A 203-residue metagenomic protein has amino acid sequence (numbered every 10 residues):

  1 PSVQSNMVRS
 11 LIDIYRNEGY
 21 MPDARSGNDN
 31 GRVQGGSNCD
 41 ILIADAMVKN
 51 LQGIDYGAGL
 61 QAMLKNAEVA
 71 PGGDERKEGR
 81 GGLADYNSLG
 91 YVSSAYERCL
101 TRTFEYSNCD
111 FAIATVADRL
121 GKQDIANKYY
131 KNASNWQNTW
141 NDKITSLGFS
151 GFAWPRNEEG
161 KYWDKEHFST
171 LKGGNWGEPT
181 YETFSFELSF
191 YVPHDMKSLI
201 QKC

Functional and structural regions predicted by a protein language model:
P1-A117, Y130, L188-M196, I200-Q201: Aromatic-rich carbohydrate-recognition surfaces in CAZymes
P22, A114, D118-C203: Catalytic cores of carbohydrate-active enzymes
